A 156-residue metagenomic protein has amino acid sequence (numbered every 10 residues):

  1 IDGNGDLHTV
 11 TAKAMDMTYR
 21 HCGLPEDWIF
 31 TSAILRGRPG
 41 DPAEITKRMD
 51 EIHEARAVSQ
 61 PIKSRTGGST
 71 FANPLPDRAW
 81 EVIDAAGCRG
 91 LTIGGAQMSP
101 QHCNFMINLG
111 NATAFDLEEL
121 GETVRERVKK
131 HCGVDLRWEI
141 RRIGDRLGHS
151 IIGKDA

Functional and structural regions predicted by a protein language model:
D2, L7-E119, E126-A156: Phosphate/pyrophosphate- and phosphate-bearing ligand-binding catalytic cores of soluble enzymes
